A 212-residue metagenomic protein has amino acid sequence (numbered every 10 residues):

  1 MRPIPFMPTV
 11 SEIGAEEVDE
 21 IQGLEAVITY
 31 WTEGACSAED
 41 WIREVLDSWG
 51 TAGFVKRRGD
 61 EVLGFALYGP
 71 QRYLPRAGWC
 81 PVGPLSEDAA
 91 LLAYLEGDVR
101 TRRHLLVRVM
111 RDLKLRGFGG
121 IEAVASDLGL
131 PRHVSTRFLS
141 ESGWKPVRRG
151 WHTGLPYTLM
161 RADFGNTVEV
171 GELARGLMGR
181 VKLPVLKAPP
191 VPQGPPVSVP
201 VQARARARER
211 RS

Functional and structural regions predicted by a protein language model:
M1-C36, D40-D47, K114-S212: Terminal substrate-recognition subdomain of acyl/acetyltransferases
W41-E44, A52, A77-G83, V107-M110: Short secondary-structure capping micro-motifs at structural edges
R43-V55, E61-G64, P70-P75: A short helix-loop-beta-strand connector motif used in the catalytic cores of GNAT acetyltransferases and, in some
A52-F54, D88, P156-M160: Short beta-strand micro-motifs in enzyme catalytic cores
V55, V62-L67, G120-V124, R148: A structural signal for short, well-ordered beta-strand segments and their strand-loop junctions that often border
V55-R57, L67, L159-D163: Short, well-ordered beta-strand micro-motif
V62-Y94: Conserved acyl-donor/pantetheine-binding loop and adjacent beta-alpha core of acyl/acetyltransferases and related
G97-L115: Conserved acetyl-CoA-binding loop-helix of GNAT-fold acetyltransferases
